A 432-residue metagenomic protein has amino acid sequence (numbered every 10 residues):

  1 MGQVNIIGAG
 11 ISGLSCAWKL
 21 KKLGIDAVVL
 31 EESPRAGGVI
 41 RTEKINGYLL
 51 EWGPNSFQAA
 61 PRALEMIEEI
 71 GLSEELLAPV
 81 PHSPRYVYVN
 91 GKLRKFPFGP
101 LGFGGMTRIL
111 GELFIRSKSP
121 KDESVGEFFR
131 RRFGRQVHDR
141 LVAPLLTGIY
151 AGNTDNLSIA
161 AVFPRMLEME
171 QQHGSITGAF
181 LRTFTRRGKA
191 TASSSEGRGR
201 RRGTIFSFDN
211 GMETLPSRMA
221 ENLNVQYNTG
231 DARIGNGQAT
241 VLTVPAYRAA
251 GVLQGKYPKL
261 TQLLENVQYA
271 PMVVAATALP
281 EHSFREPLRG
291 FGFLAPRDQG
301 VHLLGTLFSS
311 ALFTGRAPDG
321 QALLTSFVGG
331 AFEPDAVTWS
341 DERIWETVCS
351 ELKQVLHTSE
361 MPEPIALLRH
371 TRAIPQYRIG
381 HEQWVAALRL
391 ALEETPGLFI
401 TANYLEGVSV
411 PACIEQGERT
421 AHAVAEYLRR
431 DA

Functional and structural regions predicted by a protein language model:
G2-V29, A425: N-terminal Rossmann-like FAD-binding beta1-loop-alpha1 element of flavoenzymes
I11-S12, A36, Q416: Hydrophobic/small residue at the entry helix of a nucleotide-binding pocket
K21-I45: Glycine-rich FAD pyrophosphate-binding loop
L23, T229-L324, G329-T338, E342 (+2 more regions): Mid-domain catalytic core of redox enzymes that form a hydrophobic substrate pocket/lid adjacent to a catalytic redox
T42, L64-Y86, Q136-R140, Y269 (+2 more regions): A short alpha-helix-loop-beta-strand transition element characteristic of N-terminal alpha/beta dinucleotide-binding
N46-P120, S124: Dinucleotide-binding Rossmann-like beta1-alpha1 core, especially the glycine-rich loop that anchors the ADP
P97-L101, L288-G290, L304-A432: Conserved flavin/dinucleotide-binding core of flavoenzymes
F114-A239, T243: Active-site/ligand-binding neighborhood in enzyme catalytic cores
